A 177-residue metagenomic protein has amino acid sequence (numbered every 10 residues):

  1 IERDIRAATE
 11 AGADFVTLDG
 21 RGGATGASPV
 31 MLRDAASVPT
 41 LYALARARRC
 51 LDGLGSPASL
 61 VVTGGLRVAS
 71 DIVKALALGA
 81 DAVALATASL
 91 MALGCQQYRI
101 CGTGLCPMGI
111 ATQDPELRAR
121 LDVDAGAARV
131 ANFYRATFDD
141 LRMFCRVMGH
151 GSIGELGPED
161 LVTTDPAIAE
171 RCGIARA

Functional and structural regions predicted by a protein language model:
I1-R118: Glycine-rich phosphate/ribose-binding loops and adjacent secondary-structure elements that form binding surfaces
G94, L121-A177: C-terminal extensions of enzymes
